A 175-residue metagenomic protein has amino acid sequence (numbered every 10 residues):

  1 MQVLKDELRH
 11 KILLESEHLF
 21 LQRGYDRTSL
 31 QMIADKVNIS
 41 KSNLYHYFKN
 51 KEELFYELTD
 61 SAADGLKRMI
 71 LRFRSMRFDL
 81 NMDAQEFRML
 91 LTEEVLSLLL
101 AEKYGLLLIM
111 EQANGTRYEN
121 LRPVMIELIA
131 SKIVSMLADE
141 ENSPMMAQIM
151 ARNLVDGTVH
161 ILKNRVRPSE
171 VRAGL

Functional and structural regions predicted by a protein language model:
K5, L30, D60-K67: Short, basic, alpha-helical segments at the C-terminal edge of helix-turn-helix-like DNA-binding modules
K11, E15, L19-E53, E57: Helix-turn-helix
E15-Q22, G65-M76, G105, N153 (+1 more regions): Solvent-exposed, amphipathic alpha-helical segments
Y56-A62, I109, Y118-L121: Alpha-helical DNA-contacting segments of helix-turn-helix folds
E57, L71-A101: Hydrophobic alpha-helical connector segments
L71, E94-S97, A101, N114-E141 (+1 more regions): Amphipathic alpha-helical packing segments from all-alpha helical-bundle domains
L107-E111, M136-L175: Hydrophobic/aromatic-rich alpha-helical bundle segments in the mid-to-C-terminal region
